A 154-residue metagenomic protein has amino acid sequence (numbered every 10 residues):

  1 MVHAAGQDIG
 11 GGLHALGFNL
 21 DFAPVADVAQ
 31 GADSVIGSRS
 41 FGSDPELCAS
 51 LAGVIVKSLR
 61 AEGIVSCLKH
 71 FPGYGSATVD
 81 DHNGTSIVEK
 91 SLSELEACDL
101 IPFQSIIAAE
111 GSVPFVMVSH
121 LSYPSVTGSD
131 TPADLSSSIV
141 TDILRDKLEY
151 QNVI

Functional and structural regions predicted by a protein language model:
M1, G42: A charged helix-plus-loop insertion that forms the helical arch/lid used to bind and gate nucleic-acid substrates
V2-V28, C48, A52, V56-P72: Glycine-rich, aromatic-flanked loop segments that form ligand/cofactor-binding clefts across common enzyme folds
D27-A29, T141-D142: Hydrophobic alpha-helical segments, principally membrane-spanning helices and signal/leader peptides
Q30-G37: Acidic/polar active-site rim loop that often engages polyanionic ligands
G37-S38, V126: A short, mixed-charge helix-start or loop-turn motif at secondary-structure junctions
S43, L47-I154: Second-shell residues forming the walls of enzyme active-site clefts
